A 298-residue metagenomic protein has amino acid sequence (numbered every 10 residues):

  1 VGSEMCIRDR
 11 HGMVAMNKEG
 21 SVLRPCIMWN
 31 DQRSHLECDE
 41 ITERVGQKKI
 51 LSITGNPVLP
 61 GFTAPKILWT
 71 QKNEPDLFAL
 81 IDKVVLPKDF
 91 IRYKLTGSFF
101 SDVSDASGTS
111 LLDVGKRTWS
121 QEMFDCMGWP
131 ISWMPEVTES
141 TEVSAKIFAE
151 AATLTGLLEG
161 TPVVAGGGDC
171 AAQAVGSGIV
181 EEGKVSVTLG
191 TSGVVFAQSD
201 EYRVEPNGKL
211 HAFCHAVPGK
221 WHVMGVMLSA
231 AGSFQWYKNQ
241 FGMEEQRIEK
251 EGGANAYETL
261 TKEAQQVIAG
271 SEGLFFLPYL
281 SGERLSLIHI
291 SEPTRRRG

Functional and structural regions predicted by a protein language model:
G2-I7, E292-T294: Short, small-residue-biased leader/transition segments that mark boundaries at the very start of proteins
R10-H11: Short loop/turn microsegments at loop-to-beta-strand junctions
N17-K18: Short, acidic, Ser/Thr-enriched surface-loop or helix-capping motifs
V22-L23, F99: Hydrophobic "anchor" residues
D31: Carbohydrate-associated surface elements
H35, T42-L59, P65-F100, S110-Q121 (+4 more regions): Active-site core segments that coordinate phosphate-bearing ligands/cofactors across diverse enzyme families
G128-E139: A conserved helix-loop-beta module that forms one wall/lid of the active-site cleft in ATP-utilizing catalytic domains
